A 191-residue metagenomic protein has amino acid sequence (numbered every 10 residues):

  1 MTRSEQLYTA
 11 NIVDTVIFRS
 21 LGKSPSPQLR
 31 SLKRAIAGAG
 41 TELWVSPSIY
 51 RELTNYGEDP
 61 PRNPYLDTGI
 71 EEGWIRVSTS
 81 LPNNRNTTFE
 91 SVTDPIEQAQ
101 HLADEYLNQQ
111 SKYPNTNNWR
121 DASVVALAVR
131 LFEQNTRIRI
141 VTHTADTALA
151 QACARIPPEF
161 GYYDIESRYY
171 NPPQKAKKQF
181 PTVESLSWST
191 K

Functional and structural regions predicted by a protein language model:
T2-I138, T147-R155, G161, K177-S185: Active-site-proximal, substrate-binding regions of enzyme catalytic domains and RNA-binding/basic surfaces
H143-T144: Short beta-strand scaffold positions
I165-K191: Alpha-helical oligomerization segments
